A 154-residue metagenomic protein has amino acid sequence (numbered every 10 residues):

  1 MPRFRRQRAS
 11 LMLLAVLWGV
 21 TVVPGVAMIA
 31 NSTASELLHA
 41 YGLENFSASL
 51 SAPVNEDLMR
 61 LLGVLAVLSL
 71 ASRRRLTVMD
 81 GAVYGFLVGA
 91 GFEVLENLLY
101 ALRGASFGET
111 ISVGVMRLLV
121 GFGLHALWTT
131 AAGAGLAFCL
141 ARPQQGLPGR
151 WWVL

Functional and structural regions predicted by a protein language model:
M1-L154: Hydrophobic alpha-helical segments at protein termini of multi-pass membrane proteins
